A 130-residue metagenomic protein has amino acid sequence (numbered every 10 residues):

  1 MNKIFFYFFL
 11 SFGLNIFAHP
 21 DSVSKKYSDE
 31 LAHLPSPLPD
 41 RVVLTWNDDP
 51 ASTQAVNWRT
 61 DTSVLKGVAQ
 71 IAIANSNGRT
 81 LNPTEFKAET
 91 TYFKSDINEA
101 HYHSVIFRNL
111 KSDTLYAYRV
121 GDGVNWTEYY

Functional and structural regions predicted by a protein language model:
M1-I4: Positively charged n-region of N-terminal signal peptides that target proteins for export
Y7-N15: Bacterial N-terminal signal peptides
A18-Y130: Acidic, histidine-bearing metal-coordination/catalytic regions of metal-dependent phosphoesterases
